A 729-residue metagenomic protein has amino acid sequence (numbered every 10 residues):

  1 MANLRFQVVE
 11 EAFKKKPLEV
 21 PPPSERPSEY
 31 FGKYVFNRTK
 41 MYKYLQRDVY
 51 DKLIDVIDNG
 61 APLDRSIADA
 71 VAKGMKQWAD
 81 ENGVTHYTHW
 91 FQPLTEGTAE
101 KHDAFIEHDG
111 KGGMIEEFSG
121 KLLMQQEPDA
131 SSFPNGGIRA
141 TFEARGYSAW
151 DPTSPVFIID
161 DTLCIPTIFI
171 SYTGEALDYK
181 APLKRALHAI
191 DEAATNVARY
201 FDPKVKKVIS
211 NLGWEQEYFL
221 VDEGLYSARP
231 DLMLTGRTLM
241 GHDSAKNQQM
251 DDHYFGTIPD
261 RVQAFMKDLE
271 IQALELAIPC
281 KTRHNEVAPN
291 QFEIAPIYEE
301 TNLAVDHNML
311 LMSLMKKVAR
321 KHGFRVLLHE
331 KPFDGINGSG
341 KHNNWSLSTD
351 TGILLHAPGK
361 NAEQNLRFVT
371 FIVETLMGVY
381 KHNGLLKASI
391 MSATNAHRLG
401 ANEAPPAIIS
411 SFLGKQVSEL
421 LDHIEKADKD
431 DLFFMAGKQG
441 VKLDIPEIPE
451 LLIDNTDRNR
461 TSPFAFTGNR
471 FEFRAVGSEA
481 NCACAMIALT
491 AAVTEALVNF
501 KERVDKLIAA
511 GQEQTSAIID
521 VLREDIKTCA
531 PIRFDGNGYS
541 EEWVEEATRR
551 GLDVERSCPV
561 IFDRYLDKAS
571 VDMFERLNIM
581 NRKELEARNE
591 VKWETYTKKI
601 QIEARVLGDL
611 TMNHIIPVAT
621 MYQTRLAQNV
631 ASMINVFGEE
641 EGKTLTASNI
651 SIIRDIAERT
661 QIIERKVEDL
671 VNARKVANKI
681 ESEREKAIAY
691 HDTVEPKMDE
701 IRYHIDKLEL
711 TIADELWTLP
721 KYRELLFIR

Functional and structural regions predicted by a protein language model:
A2-S24, A140-F157, T162: N-terminal hydrophobic targeting/anchoring segments and the immediately downstream early-domain regions of hydrolases
Q7-V8, K16, V20-Y42, H188 (+1 more regions): Flexible inter-domain linker/hinge segments
E29-E143: Active-site core of metal-dependent hydrolases
I67, F91, S119, P296-Y298 (+5 more regions): Active-site proximal loops enriched in glycine and acidic residues that flank catalytic Cys/His/Asp and coordinate
I67-V71, F91-P93, K121-L122, F169 (+4 more regions): Active-site-proximal loop/turn and secondary-structure-junction residues that shape catalytic pockets, frequently
E96-G113, S131, R229, G236-T238 (+4 more regions): Short linear, low-complexity motifs centered on an aromatic residue
E143-L328, N337-G340, L347-E590: Glycine-rich, acidic/polar active-site loops that bind/position phosphate-bearing ligands
D525-R729: C-terminal amphipathic alpha-helical interaction region
